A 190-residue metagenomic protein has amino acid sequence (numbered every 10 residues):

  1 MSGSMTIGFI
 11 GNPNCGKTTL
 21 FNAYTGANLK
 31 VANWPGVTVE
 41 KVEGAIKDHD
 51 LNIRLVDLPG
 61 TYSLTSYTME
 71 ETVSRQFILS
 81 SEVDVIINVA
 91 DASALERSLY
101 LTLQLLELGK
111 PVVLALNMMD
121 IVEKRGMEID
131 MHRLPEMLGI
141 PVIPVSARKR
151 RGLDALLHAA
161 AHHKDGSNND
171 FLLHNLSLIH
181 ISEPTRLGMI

Functional and structural regions predicted by a protein language model:
M1-G60: Conserved G1/Walker A P-loop phosphate-binding module
Y24, P59, A90, M119 (+1 more regions): Anionic group-transfer/hydrolysis microenvironments
P35-V39, R54, S66, E70-V73 (+4 more regions): Helical mechanochemical/support elements of P-loop NTPase systems and associated helical scaffolds
G36, G60-T61, A92-L95, M118-V122 (+1 more regions): Conserved nucleotide-binding/hydrolysis micro-motifs of P-loop NTPases
R75-P141: Conserved C-terminal guanine-recognition region of P-loop GTPase G domains, centered on the G4
V122-F171: Canonical P-loop GTPase G-domain recognition
L173-L178: Charged, amphipathic alpha-helical segments characteristic of ABC-type P-loop ATPases involved in chromosome
I179-I190: Single conserved hydrophobic/aromatic residue that forms the stacking wall/gate of nucleotide- or nucleobase-binding
